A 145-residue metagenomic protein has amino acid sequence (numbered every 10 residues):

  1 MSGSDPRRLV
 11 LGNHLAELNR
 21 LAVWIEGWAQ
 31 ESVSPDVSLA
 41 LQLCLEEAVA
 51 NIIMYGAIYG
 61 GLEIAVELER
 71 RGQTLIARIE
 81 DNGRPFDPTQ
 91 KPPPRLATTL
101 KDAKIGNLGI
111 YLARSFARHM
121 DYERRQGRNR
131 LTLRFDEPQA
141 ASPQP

Functional and structural regions predicted by a protein language model:
M1-R8, I53-P145: Conserved beta-strand-loop-beta-strand hairpin that lines the nucleotide-binding pocket of ATP/GTP-utilizing enzymes
P6-N19: STAS-typified acidic loop motif
N13, A29-D36, G56, G60: Short coil/turn residues that cap or connect secondary-structure elements
L15-L18, S38, Q42, I110: Short, structured helix-loop boundary elements
L18, A22-I25, A113: Heptad-repeat coiled-coil signal-transmission/dimerization helices
L21-V23, V37, D81-N82, Q90: Short hydrophobic/aromatic-rich motifs at helix boundaries and adjacent loops
A22-E46, A50, K101-K104: Conserved short strand/loop->alpha-helix "switch" segment adjacent to the catalytic nucleotide/phosphoryl-transfer site
